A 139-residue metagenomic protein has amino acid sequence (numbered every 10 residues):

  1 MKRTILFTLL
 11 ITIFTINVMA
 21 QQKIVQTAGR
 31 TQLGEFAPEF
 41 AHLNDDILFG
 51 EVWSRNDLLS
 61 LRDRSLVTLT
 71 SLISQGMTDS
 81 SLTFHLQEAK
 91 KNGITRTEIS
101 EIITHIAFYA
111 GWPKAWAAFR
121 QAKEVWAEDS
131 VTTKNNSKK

Functional and structural regions predicted by a protein language model:
T4-F14: Sec-dependent N-terminal signal peptides
M19-R64, T83, Q87, K91 (+1 more regions): Acidic, glycine/proline-rich low-complexity segments that act as flexible tails and inter-domain linkers
S60, T95-E98: Helix N-cap / loop-to-helix initiation motif
D63-I73, L82, I102-I103: Short, structured motif recognition centered on aromatic/hydrophobic residues
S71-T78, A110-G111: Short alpha-helix boundary/capping elements
H105-A107, G111-W116: Substrate/cofactor-recognition hotspot
